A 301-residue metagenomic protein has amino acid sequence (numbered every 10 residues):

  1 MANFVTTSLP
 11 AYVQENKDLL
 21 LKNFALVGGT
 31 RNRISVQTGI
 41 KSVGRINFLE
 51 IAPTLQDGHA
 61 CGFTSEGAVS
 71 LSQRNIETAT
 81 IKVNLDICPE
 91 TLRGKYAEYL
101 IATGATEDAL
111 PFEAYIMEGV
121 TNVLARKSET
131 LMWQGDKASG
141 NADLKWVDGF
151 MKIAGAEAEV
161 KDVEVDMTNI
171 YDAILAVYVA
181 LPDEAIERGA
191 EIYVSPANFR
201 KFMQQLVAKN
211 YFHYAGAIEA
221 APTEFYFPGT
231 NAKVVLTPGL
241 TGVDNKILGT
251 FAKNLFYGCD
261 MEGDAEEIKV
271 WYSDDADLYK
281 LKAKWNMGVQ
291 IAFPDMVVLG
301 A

Functional and structural regions predicted by a protein language model:
A2-L55, E107, D148-N169, K201-A301: Sequence/fold signature of self-assembling virion shell proteins
Y12-G94, R126, L131: Acidic/polar, low-complexity extended loops/arms that serve as protein-protein interfaces in large oligomeric shells
K82, E187-G189, L278: Extracellular structured ligand-interaction cores
A97, M132-K137, E187-S195, A215-I218: Short coil/turn segments at secondary-structure boundaries
A97-V179, V298-A301: Alpha-helical scaffold segments that mediate packing/assembly in large oligomeric complexes
A125-W133, D183, E187, F212 (+1 more regions): Intrinsically disordered or highly flexible coil/loop and linker segments, enriched in small and charged/polar residues
I174-N210: Ordered core of a single globular domain
